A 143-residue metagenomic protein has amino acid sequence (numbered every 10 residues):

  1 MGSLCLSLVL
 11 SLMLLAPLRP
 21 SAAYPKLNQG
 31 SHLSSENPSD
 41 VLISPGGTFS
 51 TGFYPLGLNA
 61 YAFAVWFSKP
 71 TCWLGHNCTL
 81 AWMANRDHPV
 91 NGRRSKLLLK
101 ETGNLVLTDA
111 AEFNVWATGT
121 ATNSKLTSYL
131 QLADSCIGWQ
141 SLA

Functional and structural regions predicted by a protein language model:
G2-A143: Extracellular/secretory-pathway, disulfide-rich ectodomains
